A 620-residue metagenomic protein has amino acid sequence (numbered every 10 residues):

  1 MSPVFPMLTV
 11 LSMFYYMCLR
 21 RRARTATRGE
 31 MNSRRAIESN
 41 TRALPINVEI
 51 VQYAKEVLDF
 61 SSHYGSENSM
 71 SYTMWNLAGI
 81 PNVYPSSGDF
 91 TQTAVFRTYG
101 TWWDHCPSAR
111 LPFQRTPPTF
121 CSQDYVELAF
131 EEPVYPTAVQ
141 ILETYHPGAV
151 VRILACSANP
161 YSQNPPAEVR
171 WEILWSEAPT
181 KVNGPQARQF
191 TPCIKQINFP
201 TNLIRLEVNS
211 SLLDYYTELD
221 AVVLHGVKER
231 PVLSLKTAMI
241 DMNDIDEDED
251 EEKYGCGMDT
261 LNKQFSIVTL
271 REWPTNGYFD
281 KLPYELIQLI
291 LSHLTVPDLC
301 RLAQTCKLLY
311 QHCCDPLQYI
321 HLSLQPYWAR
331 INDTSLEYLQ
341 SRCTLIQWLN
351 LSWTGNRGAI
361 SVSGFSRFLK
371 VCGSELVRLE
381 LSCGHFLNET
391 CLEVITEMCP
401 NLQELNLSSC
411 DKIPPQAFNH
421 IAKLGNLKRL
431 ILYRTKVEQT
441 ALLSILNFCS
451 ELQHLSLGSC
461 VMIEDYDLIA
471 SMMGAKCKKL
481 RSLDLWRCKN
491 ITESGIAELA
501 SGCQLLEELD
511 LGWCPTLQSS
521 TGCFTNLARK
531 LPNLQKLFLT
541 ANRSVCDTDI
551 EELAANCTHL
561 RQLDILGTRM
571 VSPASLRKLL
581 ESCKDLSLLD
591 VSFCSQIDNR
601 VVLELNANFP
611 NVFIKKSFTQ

Functional and structural regions predicted by a protein language model:
C18, M242-R378, N388-T396, S409 (+5 more regions): N-terminal adaptor-interaction module of cullin-RING ubiquitin ligase components
G29-D124, T144-K263: Trp- and acidic/polar-enriched beta-sheet ligand-binding modules for extracellular glycan and matrix recognition
L128-E132: A short glycine/threonine-centered beta-strand motif
P133-Y145: A short beta-strand element within beta-rich, extracytoplasmic domains of secreted/secretory-pathway proteins
P200, C314-Y319, S341-W348, K370-R378 (+11 more regions): Leucine-rich repeat
D214, W328-T334, G355-G364, H385-T390 (+8 more regions): Short, solvent-exposed loop/turn at the beta-strand->alpha-helix junction within individual leucine-rich repeat
Q325, S352, S382-C383, S408-S409 (+7 more regions): Per-repeat beta-strand-to-loop junction in leucine-rich repeat
L560-Q620: C-terminal interaction modules of eukaryotic adaptor/scaffold proteins
